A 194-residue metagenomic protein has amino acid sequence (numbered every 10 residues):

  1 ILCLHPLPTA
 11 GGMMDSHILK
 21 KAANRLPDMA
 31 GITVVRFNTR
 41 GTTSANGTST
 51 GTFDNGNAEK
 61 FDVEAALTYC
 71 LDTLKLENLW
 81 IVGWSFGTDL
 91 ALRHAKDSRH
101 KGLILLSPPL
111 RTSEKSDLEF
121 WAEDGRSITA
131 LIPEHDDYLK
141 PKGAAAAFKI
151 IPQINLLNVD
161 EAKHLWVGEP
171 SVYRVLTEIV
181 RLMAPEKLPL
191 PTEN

Functional and structural regions predicted by a protein language model:
I1-L74: Serine-hydrolase catalytic machinery in alpha/beta-hydrolase-like enzymes
P6-L7, I104-S113, P133-H135: Active-site nucleophile loop of the alpha/beta-hydrolase fold
N78-G83, L106: Short beta-strand immediately N-terminal to the catalytic nucleophile in serine-hydrolase-like folds
V82-A91: Gly/Ala-rich beta-loop-alpha elbow adjacent to hydrolase catalytic centers
E123-G125, T129-I132, D136: Short beta-strand/loop motif that positions the catalytic acidic residue of the alpha/beta-hydrolase fold
D137-G143: Conserved alpha/beta-hydrolase "acid-adjacent" motif
Y138, A162-V175: Catalytic histidine-centered segment of alpha/beta-hydrolase-like enzymes
K149-L165: Catalytic histidine neighborhood in serine/cysteine hydrolases with alpha/beta-hydrolase-type architecture
